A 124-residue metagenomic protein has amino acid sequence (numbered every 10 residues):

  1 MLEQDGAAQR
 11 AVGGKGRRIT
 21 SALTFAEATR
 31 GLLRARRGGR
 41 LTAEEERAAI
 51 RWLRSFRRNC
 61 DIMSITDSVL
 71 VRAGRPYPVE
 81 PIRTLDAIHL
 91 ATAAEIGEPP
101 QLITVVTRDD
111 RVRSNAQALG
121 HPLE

Functional and structural regions predicted by a protein language model:
M1-D5, D61-I65, V105-V106, L119-L123: Short, contiguous hydrophobic alpha-helices characteristic of membrane insertion segments
M1-F25, A35-R47: Short, well-structured N-terminal submotif of metal-dependent ribonuclease cores
K15-R18, N59-D61, P100-T104: Short active-site oxyanion
S21, F25, L90-A91, E95-E124: Acidic, PIN/NYN-like endoribonuclease modules and their adjacent C-terminal/linker elements
R30-R37, A94-E95: Short glycine/serine- and small hydrophobic-enriched flexible loop segments
R51-E80, A87-T92: Acidic catalytic patch
